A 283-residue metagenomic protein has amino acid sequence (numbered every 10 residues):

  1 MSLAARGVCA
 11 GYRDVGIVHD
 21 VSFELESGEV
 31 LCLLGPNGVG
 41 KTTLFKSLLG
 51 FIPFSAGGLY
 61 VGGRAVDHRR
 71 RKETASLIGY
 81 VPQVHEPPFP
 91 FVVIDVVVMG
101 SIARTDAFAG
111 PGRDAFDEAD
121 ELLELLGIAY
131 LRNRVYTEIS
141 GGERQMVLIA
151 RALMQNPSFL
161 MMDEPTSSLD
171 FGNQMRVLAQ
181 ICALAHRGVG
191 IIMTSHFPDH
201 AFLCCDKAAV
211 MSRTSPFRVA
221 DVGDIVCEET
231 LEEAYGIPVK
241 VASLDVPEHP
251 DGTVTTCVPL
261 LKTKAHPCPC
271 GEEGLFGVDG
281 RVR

Functional and structural regions predicted by a protein language model:
L34-P36: The feature captures the beta-strand-to-loop junction immediately N-terminal to the Walker
L49: Helix-to-loop junction immediately C-terminal to a conserved catalytic motif
G57-A65, T74: Conserved ABC transporter NBD signature motif
V98, R113-L131: Conserved ABC ATPase "signature" region
V135-I139, E143: Conserved ABC ATPase signature
L160-D163: Catalytic Walker B motif of ABC-type/P-loop ATPase nucleotide-binding domains
A234-R283: ABC ATPase nucleotide-binding domains
